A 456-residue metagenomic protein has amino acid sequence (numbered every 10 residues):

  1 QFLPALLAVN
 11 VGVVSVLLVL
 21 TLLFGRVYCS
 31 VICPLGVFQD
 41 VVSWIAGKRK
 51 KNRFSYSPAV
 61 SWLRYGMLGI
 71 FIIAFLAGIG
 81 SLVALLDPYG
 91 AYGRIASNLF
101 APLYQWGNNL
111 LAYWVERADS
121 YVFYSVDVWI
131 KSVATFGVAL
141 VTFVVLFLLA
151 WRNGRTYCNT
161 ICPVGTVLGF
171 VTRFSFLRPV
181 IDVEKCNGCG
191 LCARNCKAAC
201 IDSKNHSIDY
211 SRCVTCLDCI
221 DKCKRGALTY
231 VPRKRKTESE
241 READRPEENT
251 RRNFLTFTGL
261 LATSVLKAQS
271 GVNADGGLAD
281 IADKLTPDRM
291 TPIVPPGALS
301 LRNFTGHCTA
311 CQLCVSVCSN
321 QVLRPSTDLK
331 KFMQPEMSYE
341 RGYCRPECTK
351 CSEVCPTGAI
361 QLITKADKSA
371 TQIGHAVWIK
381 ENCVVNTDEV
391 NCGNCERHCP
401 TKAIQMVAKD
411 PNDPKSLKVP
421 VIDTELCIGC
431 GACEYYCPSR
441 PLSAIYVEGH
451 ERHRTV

Functional and structural regions predicted by a protein language model:
Q1-H206, Y210-R212, L217-V456: Non-ligating segments of multi-cofactor redox enzymes
